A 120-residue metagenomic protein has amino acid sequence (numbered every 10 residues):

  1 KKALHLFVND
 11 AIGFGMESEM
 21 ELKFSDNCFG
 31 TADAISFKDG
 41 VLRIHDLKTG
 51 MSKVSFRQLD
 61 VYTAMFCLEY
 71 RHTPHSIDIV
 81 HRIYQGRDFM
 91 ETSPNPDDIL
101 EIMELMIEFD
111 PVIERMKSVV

Functional and structural regions predicted by a protein language model:
K1-R43, V54-R57, E69-S76, F89-M106 (+1 more regions): Catalytic cores of nuclease domains that cleave nucleic-acid phosphodiester backbones
L4-L6, L47, Y62: Broad hydrophobic/π-residue packing in well-ordered secondary structure
H45-L47, I83: Compositionally biased, intrinsically disordered low-complexity segments enriched in polar/proline residues
L47-K53: Short beta-strand-loop-alpha-helix junction that forms the active-site gateway of nucleic-acid-processing nucleases
R57-M65: Short amphipathic alpha-helical face segments that pack within enzyme cores and frequently flank/anchor catalytic
D78-Q85: Extended hydrophobic secondary-structure segments that form protein cores and membrane-embedded regions
P111-V120: Accessory terminal regions of nucleic-acid processing enzymes
